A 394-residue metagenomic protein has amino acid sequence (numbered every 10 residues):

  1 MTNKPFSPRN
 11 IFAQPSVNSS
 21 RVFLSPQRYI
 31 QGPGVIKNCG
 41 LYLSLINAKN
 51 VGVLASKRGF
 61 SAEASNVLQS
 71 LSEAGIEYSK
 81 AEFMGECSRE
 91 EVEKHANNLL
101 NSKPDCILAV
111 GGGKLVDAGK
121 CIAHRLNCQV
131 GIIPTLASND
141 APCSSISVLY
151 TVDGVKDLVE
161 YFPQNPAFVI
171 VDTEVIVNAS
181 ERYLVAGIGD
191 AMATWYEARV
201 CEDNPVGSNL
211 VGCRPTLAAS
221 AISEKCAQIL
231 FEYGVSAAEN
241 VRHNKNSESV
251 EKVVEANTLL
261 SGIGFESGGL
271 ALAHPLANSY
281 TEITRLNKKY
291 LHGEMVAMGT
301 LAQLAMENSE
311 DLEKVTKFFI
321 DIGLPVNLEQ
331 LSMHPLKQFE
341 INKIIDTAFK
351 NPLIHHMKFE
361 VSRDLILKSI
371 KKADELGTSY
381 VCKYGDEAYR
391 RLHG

Functional and structural regions predicted by a protein language model:
T2-C106, L328: ATP/NTP phosphate-donor binding region
T2-P15, S309-G394: C-terminal charged capping/lid subdomain of soluble metabolic enzymes
P33-G34, S56-K57, V110-G112, I133-L136 (+3 more regions): Fold-independent oxyanion-binding glycine-rich loops and adjacent beta-strand/coil segments at enzyme active sites
I36, F60-A64, K114-C121, N139-C143 (+2 more regions): Short glycine/serine/threonine-rich phosphate/pyrophosphate-binding segments that cradle anionic phosphate groups
L99-A137: A short, small-residue-rich loop immediately preceding and capping a beta-strand
H124-A218: A glycine/threonine-rich phosphate-anchoring loop and its flanking beta-alpha core in nucleotide/phosphate-binding
N209-D321, E329: Active-site segments that bind and position negatively charged phosphate/pyrophosphate groups
